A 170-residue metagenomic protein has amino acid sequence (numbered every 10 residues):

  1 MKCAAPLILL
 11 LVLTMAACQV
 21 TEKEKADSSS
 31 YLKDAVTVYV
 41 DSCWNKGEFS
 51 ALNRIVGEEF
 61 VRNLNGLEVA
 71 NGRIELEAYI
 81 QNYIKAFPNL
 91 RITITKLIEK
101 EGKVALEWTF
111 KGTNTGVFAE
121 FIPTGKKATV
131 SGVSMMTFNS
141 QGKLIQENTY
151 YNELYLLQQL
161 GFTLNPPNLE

Functional and structural regions predicted by a protein language model:
M1-S28: Bacterial Sec-dependent N-terminal signal peptides
C18-E170: C-terminal and inter-domain tail/linker signature
